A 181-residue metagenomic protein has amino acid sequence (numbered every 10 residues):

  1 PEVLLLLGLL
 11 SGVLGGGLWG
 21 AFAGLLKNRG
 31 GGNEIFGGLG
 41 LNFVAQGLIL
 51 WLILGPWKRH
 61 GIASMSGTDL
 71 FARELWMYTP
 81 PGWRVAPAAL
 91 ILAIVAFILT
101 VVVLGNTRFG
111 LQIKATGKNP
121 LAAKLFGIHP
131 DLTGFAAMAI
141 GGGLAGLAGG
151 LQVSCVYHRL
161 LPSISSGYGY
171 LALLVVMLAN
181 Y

Functional and structural regions predicted by a protein language model:
E2-L41: Alpha-helical transmembrane segments within multi-pass membrane transporters and channels
E2-L6, R84-I91, P130-D131, I164-G169: Membrane-interfacial loop-to-helix junctions in multi-pass transporters
V13, A21-L25, G47, I98-L99 (+2 more regions): Alpha-helical transmembrane segments of multipass membrane proteins
G16-L18, P81-R159: Helix-loop-helix "hairpin" substructures at the membrane interface of multi-pass membrane proteins
K27-R29, L104, L178-A179: Helix-capping/transition residues at the boundaries of transmembrane alpha-helices and the short helical linkers
E34-T107, R159: Transmembrane helix-bundle core of multi-pass membrane transporters and related energy-transducing complexes
S154-Y181: Glycine-rich helix-loop "coupling/hinge" segments at transmembrane-helix boundaries in multipass transporters
